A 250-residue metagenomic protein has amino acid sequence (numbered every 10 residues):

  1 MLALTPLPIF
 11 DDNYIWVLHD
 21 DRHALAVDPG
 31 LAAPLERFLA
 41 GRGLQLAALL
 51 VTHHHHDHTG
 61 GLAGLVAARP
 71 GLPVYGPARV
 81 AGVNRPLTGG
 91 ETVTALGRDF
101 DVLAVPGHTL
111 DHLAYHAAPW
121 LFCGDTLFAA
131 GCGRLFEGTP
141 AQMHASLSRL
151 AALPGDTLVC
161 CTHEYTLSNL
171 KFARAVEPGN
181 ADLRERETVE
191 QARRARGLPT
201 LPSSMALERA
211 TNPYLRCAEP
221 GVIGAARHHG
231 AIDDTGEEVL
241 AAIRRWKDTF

Functional and structural regions predicted by a protein language model:
M1-R42, L113-F128: Conserved beta-strand hairpin/beta-sheet module of binuclear metal-dependent hydrolase folds, prominently
F10-D11, A24, L31-L103, V189: Active-site HxH/HxHxD metal-binding segment of metal-dependent hydrolases
V17-H19, T92-H116, L121, A152: Core dinuclear metal-dependent hydrolase active-site scaffold
L18, D28, H53, V105-H108 (+4 more regions): Divalent metal-coordination and catalytic microenvironments
P29-L31, H54, R79, H108-T109 (+4 more regions): Active-site metal-binding loops of divalent metal-dependent hydrolases
V83, A130-F136, N169: A short acidic, helix-capping loop that chelates divalent metal ions and anchors anionic groups
G131-T157: Active-site-adjacent loop/tail segments of enzyme domains
S148-T157, L167-F250: Accessory terminal helices/loops
